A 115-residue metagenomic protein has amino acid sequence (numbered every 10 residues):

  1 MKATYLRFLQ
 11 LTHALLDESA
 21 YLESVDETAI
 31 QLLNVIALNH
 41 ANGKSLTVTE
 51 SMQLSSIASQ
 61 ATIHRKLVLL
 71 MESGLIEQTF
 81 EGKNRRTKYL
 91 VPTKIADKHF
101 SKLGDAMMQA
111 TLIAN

Functional and structural regions predicted by a protein language model:
M1-A3: General nucleic-acid-binding
Y5-V35: Short alpha-helical segments that sit at the start of domains
F8, L15-D17, S101-N115: Amphipathic alpha-helical dimerization/coiled-coil segments that flank or bridge DNA-binding/regulatory modules
N34-A41, G104: Short, locally clustered residues in the helix-turn-helix/winged-helix DNA-binding domain
N42-L54: Short acidic, hydrophobic short linear motifs in intrinsically disordered regions
I57-E72: Short amphipathic alpha-helical interaction segments
M71-E81: A short, conserved structural fragment
E81-G104: Short, cationic-aromatic polyanion-contact patches
